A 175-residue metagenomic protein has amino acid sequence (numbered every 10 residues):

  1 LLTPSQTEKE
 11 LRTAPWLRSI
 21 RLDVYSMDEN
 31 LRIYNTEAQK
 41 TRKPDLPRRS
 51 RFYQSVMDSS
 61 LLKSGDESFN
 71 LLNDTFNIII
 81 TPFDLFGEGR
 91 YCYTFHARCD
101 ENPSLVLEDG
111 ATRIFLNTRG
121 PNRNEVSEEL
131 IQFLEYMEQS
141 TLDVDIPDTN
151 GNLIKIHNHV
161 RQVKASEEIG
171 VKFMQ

Functional and structural regions predicted by a protein language model:
L1-T112, N122-N124, E129: Accessory alpha/beta interaction modules
Y34-Q39, E128-Q175: Short, charged alpha-helical interaction segments and adjacent helix-coil junctions
F115: Short hydrophobic beta-strand segments that form the core of ligand-binding sensory/regulatory domains
